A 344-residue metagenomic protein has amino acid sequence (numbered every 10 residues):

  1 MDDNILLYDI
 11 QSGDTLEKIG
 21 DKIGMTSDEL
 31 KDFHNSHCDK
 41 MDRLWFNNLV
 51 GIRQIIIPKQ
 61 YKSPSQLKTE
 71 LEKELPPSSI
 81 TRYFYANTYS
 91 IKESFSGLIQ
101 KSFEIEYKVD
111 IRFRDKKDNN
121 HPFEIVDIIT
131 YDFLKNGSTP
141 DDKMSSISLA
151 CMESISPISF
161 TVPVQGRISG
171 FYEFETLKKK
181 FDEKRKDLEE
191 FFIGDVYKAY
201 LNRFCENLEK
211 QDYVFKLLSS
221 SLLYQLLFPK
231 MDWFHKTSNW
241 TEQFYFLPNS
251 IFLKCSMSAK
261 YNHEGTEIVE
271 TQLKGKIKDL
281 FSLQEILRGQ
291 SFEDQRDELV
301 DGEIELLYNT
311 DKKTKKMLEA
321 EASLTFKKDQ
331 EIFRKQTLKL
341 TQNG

Functional and structural regions predicted by a protein language model:
M1-S27: Primarily a LysM-type cell-wall glycan-binding module
D2-D3, T26-K68: Extracellular LysM carbohydrate-binding repeats and other cell-envelope/extracellular binding modules
D3-I5, E29-D32, K62-S154, W233-G344: Acidic, serine/threonine-rich low-complexity disordered tracts
L7-D9, I55, F160: Generic detection of short hydrophobic beta-strand segments and adjacent strand-loop junctions
L16, K40, S250: Extended interaction regions within the primary functional domain
V50-I52, F191, T337-L340: Juxtamembrane/interface motifs at transmembrane-helix termini
S156-K276: Acidic, serine/threonine- and glycine-rich low-complexity intrinsically disordered segments that serve as flexible
